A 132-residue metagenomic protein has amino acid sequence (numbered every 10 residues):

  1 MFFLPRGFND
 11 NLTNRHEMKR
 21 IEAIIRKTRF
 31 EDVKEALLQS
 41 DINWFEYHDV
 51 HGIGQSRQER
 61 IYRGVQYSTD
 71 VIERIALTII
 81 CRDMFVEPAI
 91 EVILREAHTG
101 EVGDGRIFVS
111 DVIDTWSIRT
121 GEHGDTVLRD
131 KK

Functional and structural regions predicted by a protein language model:
F2-K132: Positively charged, small/polar-rich N-terminal and surface patches that mediate targeting and assembly and bind
